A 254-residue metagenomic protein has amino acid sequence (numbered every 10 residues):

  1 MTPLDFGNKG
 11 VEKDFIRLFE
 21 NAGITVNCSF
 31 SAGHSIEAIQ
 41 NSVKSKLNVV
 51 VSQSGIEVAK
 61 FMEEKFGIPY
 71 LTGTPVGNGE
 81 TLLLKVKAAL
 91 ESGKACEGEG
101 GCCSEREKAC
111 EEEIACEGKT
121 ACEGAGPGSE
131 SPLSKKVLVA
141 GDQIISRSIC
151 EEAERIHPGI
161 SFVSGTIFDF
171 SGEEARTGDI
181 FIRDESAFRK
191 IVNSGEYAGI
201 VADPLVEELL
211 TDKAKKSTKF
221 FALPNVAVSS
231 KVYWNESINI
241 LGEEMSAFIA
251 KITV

Functional and structural regions predicted by a protein language model:
M1-V254: An N-terminal assembly and electron-transfer interface module characteristic of large anaerobic redox and radical
